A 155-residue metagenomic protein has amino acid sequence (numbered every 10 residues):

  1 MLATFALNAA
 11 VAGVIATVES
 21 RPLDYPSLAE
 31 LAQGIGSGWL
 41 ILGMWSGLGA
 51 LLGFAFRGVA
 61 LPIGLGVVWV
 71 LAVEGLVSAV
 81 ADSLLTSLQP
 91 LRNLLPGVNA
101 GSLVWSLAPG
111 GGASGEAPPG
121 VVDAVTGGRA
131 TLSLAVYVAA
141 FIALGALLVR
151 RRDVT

Functional and structural regions predicted by a protein language model:
M1-A55, D82-S83, G101-S133, A146: Secretory targeting signals
T4, N8, G66-V73, Y137: Transmembrane alpha-helical core residues of multi-pass small-molecule transporters, especially secondary transporters
W39, L76, L94, A135-A139: Alpha-helical transmembrane segments
S46, A50, V70, V98 (+1 more regions): Alpha-helical transmembrane segments
A55-F56, R151: Helix-loop interface residues and adjacent transmembrane-helix termini in multi-pass membrane transporters, primarily
V59-G101: Transmembrane helix segments
L95-N99, L107, R152: Solvent-exposed, flexible loop/coil residues
L132-T155: Junction motif at the cytosolic side of a transmembrane helix
